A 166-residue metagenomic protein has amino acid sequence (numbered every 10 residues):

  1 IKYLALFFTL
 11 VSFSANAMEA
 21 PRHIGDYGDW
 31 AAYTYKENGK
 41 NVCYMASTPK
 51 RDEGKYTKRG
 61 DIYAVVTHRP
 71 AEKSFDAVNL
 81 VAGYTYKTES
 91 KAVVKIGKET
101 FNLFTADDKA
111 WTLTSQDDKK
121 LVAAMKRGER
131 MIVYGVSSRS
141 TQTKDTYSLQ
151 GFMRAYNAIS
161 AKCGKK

Functional and structural regions predicted by a protein language model:
I1-K2, K166: C-terminal end-of-chain detector
K2-Y3, A17: Basic, ligand-binding patches in group-transfer machinery, especially extracytoplasmic/periplasmic segments
L4-S12: Bacterial N-terminal signal peptides
M18-K166: A generic "folded-domain core" signal
